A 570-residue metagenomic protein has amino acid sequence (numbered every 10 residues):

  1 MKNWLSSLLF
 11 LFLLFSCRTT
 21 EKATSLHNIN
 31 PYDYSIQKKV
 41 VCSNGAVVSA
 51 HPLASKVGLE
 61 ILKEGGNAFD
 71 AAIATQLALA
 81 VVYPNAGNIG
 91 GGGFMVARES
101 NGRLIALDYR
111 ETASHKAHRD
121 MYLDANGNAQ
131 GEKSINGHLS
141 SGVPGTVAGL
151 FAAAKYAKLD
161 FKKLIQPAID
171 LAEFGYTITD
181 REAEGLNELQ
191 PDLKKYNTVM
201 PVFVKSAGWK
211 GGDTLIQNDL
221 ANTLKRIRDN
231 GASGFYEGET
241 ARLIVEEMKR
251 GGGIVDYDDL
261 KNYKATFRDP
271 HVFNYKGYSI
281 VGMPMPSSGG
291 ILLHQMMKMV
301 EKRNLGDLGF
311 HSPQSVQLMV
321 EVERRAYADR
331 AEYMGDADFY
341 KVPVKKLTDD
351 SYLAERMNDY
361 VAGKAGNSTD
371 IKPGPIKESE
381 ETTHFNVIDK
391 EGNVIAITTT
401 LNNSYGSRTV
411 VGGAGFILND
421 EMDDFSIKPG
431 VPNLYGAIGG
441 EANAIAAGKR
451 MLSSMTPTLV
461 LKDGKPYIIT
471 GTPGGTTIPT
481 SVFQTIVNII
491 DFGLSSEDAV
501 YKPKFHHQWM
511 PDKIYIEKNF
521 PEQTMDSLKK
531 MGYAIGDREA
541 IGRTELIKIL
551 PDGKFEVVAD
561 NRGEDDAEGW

Functional and structural regions predicted by a protein language model:
K2-F10: Sec-dependent signal peptide recognition, specifically the positively charged N-region followed immediately by
F15-S16: C-terminal motif of bacterial Sec signal peptides marking the signal peptidase cleavage site
K22-K56, E60, A68-G231, F235-E237 (+6 more regions): Noncatalytic scaffold domains of N-terminal-nucleophile
S25, T198, K302-L401, G413-A414 (+1 more regions): Internal maturation/activation junctions in enzymes
V81-A106, I254-D256, V394-K462, F492 (+1 more regions): Active-site rim segments in enzyme catalytic domains, especially the processed small/beta chain of N-terminal
G87-N88, G92-E99, T383-V387, P457-L459 (+2 more regions): Short beta-strand scaffold segments in enzyme catalytic cores
K428, K449, D491-E539: Extended C-terminal subregions enriched in glycine
